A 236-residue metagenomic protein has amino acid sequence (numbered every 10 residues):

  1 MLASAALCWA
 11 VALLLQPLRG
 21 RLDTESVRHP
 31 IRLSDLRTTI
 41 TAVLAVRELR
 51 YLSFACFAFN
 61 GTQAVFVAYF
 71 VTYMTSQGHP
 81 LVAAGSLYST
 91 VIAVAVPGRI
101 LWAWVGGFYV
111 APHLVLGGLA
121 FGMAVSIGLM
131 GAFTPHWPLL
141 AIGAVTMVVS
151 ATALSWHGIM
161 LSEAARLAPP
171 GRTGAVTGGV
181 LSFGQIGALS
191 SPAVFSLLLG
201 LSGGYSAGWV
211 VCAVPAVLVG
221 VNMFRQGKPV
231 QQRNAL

Functional and structural regions predicted by a protein language model:
M1-L14, A207-F224: Symmetry-related core transmembrane helices of the 12-TM Major Facilitator Superfamily/SLC fold
A12-V27, F224-A235: Helix-loop junctions on the cytosolic side of multi-pass membrane transporters, especially the intracellular loop
L18-S53: Juxtamembrane intracellular "pre-TM" segments in multi-pass secondary transporters
R47-I100: Extracytoplasmic gate region of multi-pass secondary transporters
M74-T75, V105-G106, F195-G203: Interfacial helix-cap and linker-helix signal at transmembrane-aqueous boundaries of multi-pass secondary transporters
G98-A111: Helix-to-loop junctions at the C-terminal end of transmembrane segments in multipass secondary transporters
P112-M160: C-terminal transmembrane helical hairpin of 12-TM major facilitator-type secondary transporters
A165-S202: A late C-terminal transmembrane helix in Major Facilitator Superfamily
